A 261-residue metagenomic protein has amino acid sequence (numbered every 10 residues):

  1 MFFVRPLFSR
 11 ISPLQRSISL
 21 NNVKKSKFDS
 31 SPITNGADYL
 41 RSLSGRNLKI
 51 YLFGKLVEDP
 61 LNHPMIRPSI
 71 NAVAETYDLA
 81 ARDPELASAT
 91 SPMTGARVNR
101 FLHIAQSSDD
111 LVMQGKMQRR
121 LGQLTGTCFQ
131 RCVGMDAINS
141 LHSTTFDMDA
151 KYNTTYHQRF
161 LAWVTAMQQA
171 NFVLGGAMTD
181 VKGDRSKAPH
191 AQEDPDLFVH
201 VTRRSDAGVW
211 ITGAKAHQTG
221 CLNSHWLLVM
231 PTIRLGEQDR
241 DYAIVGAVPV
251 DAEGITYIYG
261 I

Functional and structural regions predicted by a protein language model:
M1-R41: Basic/polar N-terminal segments that are highly enriched at the extreme N-terminus, encompassing both cleavable
K25-E75: N-terminal-proximal low-complexity accessory segments that begin disordered and transition into the first
L52, G175-M178, W210-T212: General beta-strand structural signal in soluble alpha/beta enzymes
N62-R67, A96-L102, H190-Q192: Glycine-rich loop at the start of a catalytic domain that most often binds anionic cofactors/ligands
N71-L86, D241-I244: Acidic, aromatic-enriched beta-alpha/helix-loop junctions
D78-L174: Internal helix-loop-helix
N171-D184: A short, Trp-centered hydrophobic/proline-enriched beta-strand micro-motif
V181-I261: FAD-binding core of flavoproteins
